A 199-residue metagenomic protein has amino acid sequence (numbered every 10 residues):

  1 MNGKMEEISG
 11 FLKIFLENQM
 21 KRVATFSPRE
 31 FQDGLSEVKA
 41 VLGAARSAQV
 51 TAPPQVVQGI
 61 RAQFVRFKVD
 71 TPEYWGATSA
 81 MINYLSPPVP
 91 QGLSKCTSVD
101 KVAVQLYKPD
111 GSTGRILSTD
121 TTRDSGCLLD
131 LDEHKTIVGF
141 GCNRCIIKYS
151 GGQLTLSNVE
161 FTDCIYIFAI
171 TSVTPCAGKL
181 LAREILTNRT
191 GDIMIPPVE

Functional and structural regions predicted by a protein language model:
M1-T97: Terminal non-domain segments
I14, N18, E37, A44 (+8 more regions): Generic detector of low-complexity/intrinsically disordered segments and short hydrophobic N-terminal stretches
G76-T136: N-terminal domain-start segments of secreted/luminal proteins
V102, T119-C127, F140, C145-G152 (+1 more regions): Solvent-exposed loop/turn tips at the surfaces of repeat/solenoid architectures
V173-E199: Long terminal segments
